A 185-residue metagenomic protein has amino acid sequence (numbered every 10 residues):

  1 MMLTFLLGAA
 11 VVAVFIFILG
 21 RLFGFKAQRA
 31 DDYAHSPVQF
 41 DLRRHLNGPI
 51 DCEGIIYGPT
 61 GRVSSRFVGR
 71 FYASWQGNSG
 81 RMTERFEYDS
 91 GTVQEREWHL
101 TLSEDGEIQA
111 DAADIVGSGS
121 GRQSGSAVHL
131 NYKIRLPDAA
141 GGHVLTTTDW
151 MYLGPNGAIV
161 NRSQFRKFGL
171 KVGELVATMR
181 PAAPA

Functional and structural regions predicted by a protein language model:
M1, A34, I134-A139, F165-G173 (+1 more regions): A short, terminal or domain-edge coil/loop segment
M1-F5, F15-K26, G80-M82, W98-S103 (+2 more regions): Short charge-dense sequence patches
M1-R62, A185: Amphipathic/hydrophobic helical signal segments and adjacent flexible N-terminal regions that mediate secretion
M2-L3, Q94-D111, G173-A185: A short, hydrophobic/aromatic-rich structural module that often spans a beta strand with its adjoining loop
C52-A140, T148: Central antiparallel beta-sheet cores of small beta-barrel/beta-sandwich binding domains
T148-A185: Glycine-rich, aromatic-bearing surface loops/beta-hairpins
